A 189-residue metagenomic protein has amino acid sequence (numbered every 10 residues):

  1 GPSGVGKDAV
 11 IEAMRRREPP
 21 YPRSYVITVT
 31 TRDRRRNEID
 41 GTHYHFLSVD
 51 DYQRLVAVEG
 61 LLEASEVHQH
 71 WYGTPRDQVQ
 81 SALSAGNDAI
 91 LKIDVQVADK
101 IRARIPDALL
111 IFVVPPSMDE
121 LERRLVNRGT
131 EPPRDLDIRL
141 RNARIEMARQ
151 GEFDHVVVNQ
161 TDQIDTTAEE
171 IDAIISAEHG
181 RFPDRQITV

Functional and structural regions predicted by a protein language model:
P2: P-loop (Walker A) phosphate-binding loop of NTP-binding proteins
V5: ATP-binding Walker
D8: Walker A/P-loop
R15-Y25: Post-Walker A helix-loop "phosphate-sensing" segment adjacent to the P-loop in P-loop NTPases
T28-A89: ATP-dependent small-molecule kinase phosphotransfer cores that center on conserved nucleotide phosphate-binding segments
A89-D94, A103-N127: Conserved phosphate-donor/acceptor-positioning beta-strand/loop module used by diverse small-molecule
T130-E131, M147-V189: NTP-dependent small-molecule kinase module
